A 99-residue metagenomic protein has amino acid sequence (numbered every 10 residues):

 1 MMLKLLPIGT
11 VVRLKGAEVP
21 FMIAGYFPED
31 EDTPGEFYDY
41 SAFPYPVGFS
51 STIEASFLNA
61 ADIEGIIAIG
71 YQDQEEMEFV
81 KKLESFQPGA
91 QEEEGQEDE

Functional and structural regions predicted by a protein language model:
L5-L6: Short, well-ordered loop/turn sites that connect or cap secondary structure elements
V19-E29: Short beta-strand-centered aromatic/proline hotspots
E29-D30, D73: Serine/threonine-rich low-complexity intrinsically disordered regions
D30-D39: Short, solvent-exposed secondary-structure boundary/capping segments
D39-E99: Intrinsically disordered, low-complexity, charged/polar segments
